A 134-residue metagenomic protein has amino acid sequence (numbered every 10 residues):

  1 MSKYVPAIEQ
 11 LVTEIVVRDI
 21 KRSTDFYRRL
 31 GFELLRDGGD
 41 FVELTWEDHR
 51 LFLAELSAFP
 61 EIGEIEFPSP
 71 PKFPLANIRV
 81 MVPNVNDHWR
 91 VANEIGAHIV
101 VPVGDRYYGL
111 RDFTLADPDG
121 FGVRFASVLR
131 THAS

Functional and structural regions predicted by a protein language model:
M1-V12, L30-P83, D87-A116, S127-S134: Vicinal oxygen chelate
E14-V16: A conserved hydrophobic helix/loop-capping motif in glycosyltransferases and polysaccharide synthases
D19-E33: Amphipathic alpha-helical segments
D119: C-terminal catalytic core of tyrosine-transesterase DNA break-rejoin enzymes
